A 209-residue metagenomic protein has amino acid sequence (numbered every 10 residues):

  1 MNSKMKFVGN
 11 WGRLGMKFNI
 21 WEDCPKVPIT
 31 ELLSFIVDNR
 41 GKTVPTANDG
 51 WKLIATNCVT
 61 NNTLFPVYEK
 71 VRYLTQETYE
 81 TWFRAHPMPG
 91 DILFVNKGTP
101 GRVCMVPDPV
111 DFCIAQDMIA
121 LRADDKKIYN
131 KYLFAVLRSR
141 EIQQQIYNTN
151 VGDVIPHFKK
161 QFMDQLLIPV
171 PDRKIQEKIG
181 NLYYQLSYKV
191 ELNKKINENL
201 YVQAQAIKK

Functional and structural regions predicted by a protein language model:
M1-R40, Q165-K209: Non-catalytic DNA-recognition/assembly elements of restriction-modification systems
P25-P45, N57-P89: Sequence-specific dsDNA recognition surfaces
D38, T60, T99, P109 (+1 more regions): Flexible, active-site-proximal loop/turn residues at the rims of small-molecule/cofactor binding pockets and catalytic
A55-T56, Y73-R138: A short beta-sheet element
F112-I119, V151-G180, Y184: A short glycine-rich beta-alpha junction/loop motif
N130-F162: Short, positively charged
